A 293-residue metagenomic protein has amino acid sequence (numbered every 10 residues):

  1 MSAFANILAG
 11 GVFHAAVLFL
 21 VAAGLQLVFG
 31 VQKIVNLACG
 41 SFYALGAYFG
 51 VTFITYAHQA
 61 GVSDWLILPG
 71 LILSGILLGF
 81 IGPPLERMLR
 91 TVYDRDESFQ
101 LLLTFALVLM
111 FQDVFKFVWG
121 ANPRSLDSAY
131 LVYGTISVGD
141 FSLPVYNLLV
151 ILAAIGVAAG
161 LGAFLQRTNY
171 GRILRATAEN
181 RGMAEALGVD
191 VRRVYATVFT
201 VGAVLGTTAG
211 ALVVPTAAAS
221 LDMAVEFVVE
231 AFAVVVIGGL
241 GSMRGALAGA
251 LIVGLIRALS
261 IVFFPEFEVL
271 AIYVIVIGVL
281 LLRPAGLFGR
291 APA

Functional and structural regions predicted by a protein language model:
M1-V21, V35, F49, A60-P69 (+3 more regions): Membrane-interfacial amphipathic/re-entrant helices at transmembrane-helix boundaries
S2-V17, F164-N169, Y195-I237, R257-V269: Inter-helical junctions in multi-pass inner-membrane proteins, predominant in energy-converting antiporter-like
A9, V31-P84: Membrane-embedded helix boundary and interhelical linker motif in transport proteins
G24, L107, V118, N122 (+3 more regions): Cytosolic-side transmembrane-helix boundaries in multi-pass membrane proteins
L37, S41-L45, T91-K116, A224-V236 (+1 more regions): Pore- or pathway-lining transmembrane helices of multi-pass membrane proteins that form conduits for solutes/ions
A60-L107, V114, A248-V253, R283-P284: Alpha-helical transmembrane segments within multi-pass membrane transporters and channels
V92-R167, V194-T197, L259, A271 (+1 more regions): Transmembrane helix-bundle core of multi-pass membrane transporters and related energy-transducing complexes
S142-S220, M243-A248: Helix-loop-helix "hairpin" substructures at the membrane interface of multi-pass membrane proteins
